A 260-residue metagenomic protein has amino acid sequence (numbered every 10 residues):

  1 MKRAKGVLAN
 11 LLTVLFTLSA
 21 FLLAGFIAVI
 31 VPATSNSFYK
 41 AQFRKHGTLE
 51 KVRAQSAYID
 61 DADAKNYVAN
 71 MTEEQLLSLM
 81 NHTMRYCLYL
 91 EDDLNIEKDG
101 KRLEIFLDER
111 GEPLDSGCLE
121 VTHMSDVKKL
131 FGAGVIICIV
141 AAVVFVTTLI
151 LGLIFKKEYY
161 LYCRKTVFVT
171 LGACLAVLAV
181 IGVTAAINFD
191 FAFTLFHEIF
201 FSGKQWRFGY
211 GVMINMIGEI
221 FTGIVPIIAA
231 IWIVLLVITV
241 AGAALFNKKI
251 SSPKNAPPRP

Functional and structural regions predicted by a protein language model:
M1-Y39: Hydrophobic secretory-pathway targeting helix
K2-L15, A141-F191, I238-P260: Juxtamembrane interface at the cytosolic side of transmembrane helices
I27-I59, A185-L195: Membrane-helix exit/juxtamembrane interface segments
Y39-V127: Long, solvent-exposed extracytoplasmic domains/loops
P113-G134, G211-I224: Short, aromatic-rich amphipathic segments at membrane interfaces that lie adjacent to a transmembrane helix or signal
C118-K157: Hydrophobic, well-structured mid-protein blocks that either form specific transmembrane helices
A186-Y210: Juxtamembrane non-transmembrane "cap" segments at the membrane-aqueous interface of multi-pass membrane proteins
K204-N255: Terminal transmembrane helical module of multi-pass membrane proteins
